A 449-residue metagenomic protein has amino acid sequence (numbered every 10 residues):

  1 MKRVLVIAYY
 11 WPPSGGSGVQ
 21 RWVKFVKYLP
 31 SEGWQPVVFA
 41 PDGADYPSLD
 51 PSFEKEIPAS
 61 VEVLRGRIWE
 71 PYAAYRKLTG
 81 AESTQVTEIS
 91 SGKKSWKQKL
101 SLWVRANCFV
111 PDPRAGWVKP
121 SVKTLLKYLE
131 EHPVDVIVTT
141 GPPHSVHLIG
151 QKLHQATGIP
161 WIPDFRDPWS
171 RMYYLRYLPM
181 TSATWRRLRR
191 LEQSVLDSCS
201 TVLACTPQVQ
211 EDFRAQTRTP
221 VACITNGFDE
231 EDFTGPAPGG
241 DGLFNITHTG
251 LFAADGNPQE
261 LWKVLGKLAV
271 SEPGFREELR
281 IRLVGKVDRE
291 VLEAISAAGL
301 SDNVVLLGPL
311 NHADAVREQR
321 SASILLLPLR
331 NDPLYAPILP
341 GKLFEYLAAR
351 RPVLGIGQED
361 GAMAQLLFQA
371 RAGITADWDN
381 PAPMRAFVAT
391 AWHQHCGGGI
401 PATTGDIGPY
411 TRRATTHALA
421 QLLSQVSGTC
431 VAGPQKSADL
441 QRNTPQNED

Functional and structural regions predicted by a protein language model:
M1-Y72, T201, V221, Q421-S424 (+2 more regions): N-terminal subdomain of nucleotide-sugar transferases
A40-K119, Y128-L129: A conserved catalytic-core segment of Leloir-type glycosyltransferases
P71-K77, F228-L243: Acidic anion/phosphate-binding donor-loop and adjacent secondary structure in glycosyltransferase catalytic cores
S145-L148, K152-A156, W169-S170, S182-T201: Membrane-proximal helix-turn-helix segments that form the acceptor-binding/catalytic region of lipid-linked
S200, V305, Q319-A336, R351: Acidic donor-binding loop of glycosyltransferase active sites
Q208, G227: Carbohydrate-associated surface elements
G239-G256, W262-L265, T415, L419: Conserved donor-binding/catalytic core segment of Leloir-type glycosyltransferases
E272, E278-G285, R289-V316: Nucleotide-activated donor-binding/catalytic signature segment of Leloir-type glycosyltransferases, i.e., the conserved
